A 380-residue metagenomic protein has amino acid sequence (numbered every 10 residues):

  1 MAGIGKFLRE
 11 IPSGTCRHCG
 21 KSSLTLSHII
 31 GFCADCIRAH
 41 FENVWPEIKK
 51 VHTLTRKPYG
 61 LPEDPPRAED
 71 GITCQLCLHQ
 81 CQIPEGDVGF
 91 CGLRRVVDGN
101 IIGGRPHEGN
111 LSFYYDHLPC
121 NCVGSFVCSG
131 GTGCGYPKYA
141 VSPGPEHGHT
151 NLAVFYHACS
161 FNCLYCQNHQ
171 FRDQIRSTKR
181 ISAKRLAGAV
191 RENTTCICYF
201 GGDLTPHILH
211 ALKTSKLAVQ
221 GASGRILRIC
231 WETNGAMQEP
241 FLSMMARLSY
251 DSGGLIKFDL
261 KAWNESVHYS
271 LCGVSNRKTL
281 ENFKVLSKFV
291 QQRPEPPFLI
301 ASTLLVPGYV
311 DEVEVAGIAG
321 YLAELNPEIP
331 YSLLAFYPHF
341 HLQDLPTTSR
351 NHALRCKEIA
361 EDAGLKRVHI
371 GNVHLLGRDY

Functional and structural regions predicted by a protein language model:
M1-H79, E85, Q292-P296, L305-Y380: Auxiliary Fe-S-binding modules of radical SAM enzymes
A2-T15, S22, A39-F155, H169-F171: N-terminal [4Fe-4S]-dependent radical SAM core
C16-C19, C33-C36, C91, V154 (+5 more regions): Generic structural hydrophobic/aromatic packing signal, biased to beta-strands
S27, V44, E85-V88, I102 (+8 more regions): Generic domain-boundary/flexible-linker signal
L93-D251: Conserved Radical SAM active-site core
R180-L345: Conserved AdoMet/S-adenosylmethionine-binding subsite of the radical SAM
